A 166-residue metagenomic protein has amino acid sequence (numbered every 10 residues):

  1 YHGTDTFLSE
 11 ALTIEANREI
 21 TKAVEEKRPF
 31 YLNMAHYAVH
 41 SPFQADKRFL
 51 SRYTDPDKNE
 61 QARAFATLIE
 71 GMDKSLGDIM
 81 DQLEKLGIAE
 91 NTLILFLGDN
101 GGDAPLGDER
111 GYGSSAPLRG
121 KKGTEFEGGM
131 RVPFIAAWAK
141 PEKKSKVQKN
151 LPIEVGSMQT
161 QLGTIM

Functional and structural regions predicted by a protein language model:
Y1, R52-Q61, W138-K146: Short glycine/proline-rich turn/loop motifs
Y1-E10, P56-G71: The substrate-binding groove and active-site-proximal loops of carbohydrate-active enzymes, especially glycoside
H2-V24: Feature for exported/extracytoplasmic and membrane-associated proteins, marking the mature portion
E10-I14, R63, E70-G77, G156-G163: A structural signal for well-ordered alpha-helical segments within the folded catalytic domains of diverse enzymes
A16-F65, D103-P105: Active-site His/acidic residue clusters
P29, A35-H36, G71-R110: Metal-dependent active-site segment of extracytoplasmic phospho-/sulfohydrolases and closely related
M34-A38, D46, L97-N100, M130 (+1 more regions): Active-site-proximal beta-strand/loop segments in catalytic clefts of secreted hydrolases
G77-L86, D108, G113-M166: Substrate-binding rim/cap in mid-to-C-terminal beta-strand-loop elements of soluble/periplasmic
